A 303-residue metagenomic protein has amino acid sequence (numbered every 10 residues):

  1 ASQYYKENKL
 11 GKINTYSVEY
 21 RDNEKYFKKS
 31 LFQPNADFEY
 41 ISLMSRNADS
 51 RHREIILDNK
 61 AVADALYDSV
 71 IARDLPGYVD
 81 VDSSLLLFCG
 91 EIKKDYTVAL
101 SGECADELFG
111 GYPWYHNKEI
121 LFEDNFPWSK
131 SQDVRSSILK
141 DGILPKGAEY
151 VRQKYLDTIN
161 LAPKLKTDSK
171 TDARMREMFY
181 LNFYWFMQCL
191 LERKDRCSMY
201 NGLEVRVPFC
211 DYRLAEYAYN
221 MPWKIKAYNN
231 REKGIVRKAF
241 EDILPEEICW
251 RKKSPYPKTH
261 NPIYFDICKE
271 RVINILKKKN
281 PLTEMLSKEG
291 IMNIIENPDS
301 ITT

Functional and structural regions predicted by a protein language model:
A1-L10, N14-Y16, A99-L108, R206: A phosphate-binding catalytic loop at a beta-strand-loop-alpha-helix junction that coordinates phosphoryl groups
Q3, F32-Q33, S69-I71, P113-I120: Short secondary-structure boundary/capping segments
N8, E24-Q33: Intrinsically disordered, low-complexity Ser/Thr- and acidic-rich flexible linkers and loops, especially at boundaries
K12-R21, F32-A72, D157-L165: A conserved beta-strand->alpha-helix junction
E24, A61-A65, E107-G111, H116 (+1 more regions): Short catalytic/ligand-binding loop motif for oxyanion handling, primarily in non-cytosolic enzymes, centered on
V81, V98-L100, W128-T303: Adenosyl-5′-phosphate
G90-K94, G102: Active-site nucleotide-sugar/metal-binding loop of Leloir-type enzymes
F109-R135: A mobile, often basic/glycine-rich helix-loop segment that functions as the active-site lid/recognition loop
